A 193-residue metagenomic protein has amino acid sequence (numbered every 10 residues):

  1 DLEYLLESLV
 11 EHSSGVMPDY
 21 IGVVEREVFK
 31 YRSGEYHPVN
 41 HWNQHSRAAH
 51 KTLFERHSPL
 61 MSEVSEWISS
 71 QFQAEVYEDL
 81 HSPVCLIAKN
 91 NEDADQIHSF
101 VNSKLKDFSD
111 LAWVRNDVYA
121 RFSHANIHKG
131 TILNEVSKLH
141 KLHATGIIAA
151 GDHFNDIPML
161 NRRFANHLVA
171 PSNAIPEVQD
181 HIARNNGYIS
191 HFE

Functional and structural regions predicted by a protein language model:
D1-I68: Active-site phosphate-binding/coordination module
L5, D93-I97, I175-Q179: Short, charged/polar "capping" segments at the starts of alpha-helices and the immediately preceding loops
E11, H98-K104, E177-N186: Short, aromatic/basic amphipathic alpha-helical patches
V16-M17, S109, G187-Y188: A short helix-to-beta-strand connector/capping loop
Y20-V23, A112-V118, S190-E193: A generic structural motif
E27-Y31, Y119-F122, E193: A short acidic, often aromatic-flanked loop/helix-cap motif at beta-alpha or helix-coil junctions that lines enzyme
M61-I148, F154-R162: Conserved acidic, metal-coordinating active-site core of Asp-based, Mg2+-dependent phosphoryl-transfer enzymes
L133, G146-F192: Acidic, Mg2+-coordinating phosphoryl-transfer loop and its flanking beta/alpha structural elements, shared across
